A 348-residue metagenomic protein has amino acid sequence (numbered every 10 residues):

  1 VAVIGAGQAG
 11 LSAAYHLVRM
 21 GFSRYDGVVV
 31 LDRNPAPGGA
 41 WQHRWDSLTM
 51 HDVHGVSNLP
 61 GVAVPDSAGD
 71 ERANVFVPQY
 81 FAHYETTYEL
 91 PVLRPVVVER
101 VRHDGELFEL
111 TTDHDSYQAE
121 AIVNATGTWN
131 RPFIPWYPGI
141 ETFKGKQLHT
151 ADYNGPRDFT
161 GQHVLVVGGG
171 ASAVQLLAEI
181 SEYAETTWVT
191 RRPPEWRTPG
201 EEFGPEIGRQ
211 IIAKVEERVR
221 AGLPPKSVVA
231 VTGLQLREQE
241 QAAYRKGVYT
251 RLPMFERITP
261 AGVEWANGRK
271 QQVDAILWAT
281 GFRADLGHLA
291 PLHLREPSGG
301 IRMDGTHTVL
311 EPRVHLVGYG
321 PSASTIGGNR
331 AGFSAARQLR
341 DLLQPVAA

Functional and structural regions predicted by a protein language model:
V1-N34, G38-A40, G69-A348: Flavin (primarily FAD) cofactor-binding/catalytic cores of flavoenzymes
A36-G61: Redox-cofactor-proximal catalytic regions of oxidoreductases
V56-A63, R218-L223: Short, basic/glycine-rich phosphate-binding loops at helix/coil junctions that contact nucleotide phosphates
A63-G69: A short acidic, helix-capping loop that chelates divalent metal ions and anchors anionic groups
